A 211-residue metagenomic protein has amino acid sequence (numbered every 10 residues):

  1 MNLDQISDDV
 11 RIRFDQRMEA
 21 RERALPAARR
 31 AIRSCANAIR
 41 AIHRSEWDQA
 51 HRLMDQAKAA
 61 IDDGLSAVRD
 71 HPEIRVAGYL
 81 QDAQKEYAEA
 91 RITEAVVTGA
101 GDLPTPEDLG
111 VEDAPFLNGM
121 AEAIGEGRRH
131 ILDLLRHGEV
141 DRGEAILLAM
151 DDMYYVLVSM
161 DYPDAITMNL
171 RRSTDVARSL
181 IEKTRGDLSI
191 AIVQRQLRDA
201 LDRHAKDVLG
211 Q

Functional and structural regions predicted by a protein language model:
M1-V68: Leu/Val/Ala/Ile-rich N-terminal alpha-helices, chiefly Sec-type signal peptides and the beginnings
Q16-A27, I39-I42, E46-Q49, P72-D82 (+4 more regions): Non-transmembrane, amphipathic alpha-helical segments
C35, I39-I42, I61-L65, Y87-E94 (+5 more regions): A structural signal for well-ordered alpha-helices, especially hydrophobic packing surfaces of coiled-coils
E46-K58, G138-L157: Short secondary-structure subsegments characteristic of cysteine-rich extracellular domains
L53-G110: Long, charged all-alpha helical bundle/coiled-coil segments in cytosolic proteins
D82, E122, A149-M153, L157 (+4 more regions): Long, contiguous binding/interaction regions
D82, G110, R142-L148, R198-A205: Long amphipathic alpha-helical coiled-coil segments
N169-Q211: C-terminal accessory extensions/subdomains outside the catalytic/core fold
